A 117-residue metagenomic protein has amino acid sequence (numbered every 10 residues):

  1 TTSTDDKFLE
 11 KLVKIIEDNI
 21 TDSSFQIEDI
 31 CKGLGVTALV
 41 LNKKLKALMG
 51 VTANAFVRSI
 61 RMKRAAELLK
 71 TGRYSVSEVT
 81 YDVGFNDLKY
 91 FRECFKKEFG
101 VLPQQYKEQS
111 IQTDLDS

Functional and structural regions predicted by a protein language model:
T1-F8: CheY-like receiver
D5, V13-N19, K32, V40 (+1 more regions): Recognition helices and adjacent regulatory flanks at domain boundaries
D6, S24-F25, F56-S59, Y106: Non-catalytic, surface-exposed connector residues within folded enzymatic/regulatory domains
V13-F25, L45, M49, A66-S75 (+2 more regions): Basic, amphipathic alpha-helical hairpins
I27-F56, T80-L102: Basic/polar phosphate-binding segments, predominantly the helix-turn-helix DNA-binding elements of transcriptional
A47-N86, E108-S117: Terminal helix-turn-helix DNA-binding modules in bacterial transcription factors
E93-S117: …primarily DNA-binding HTH/wHTH and HhH modules…
